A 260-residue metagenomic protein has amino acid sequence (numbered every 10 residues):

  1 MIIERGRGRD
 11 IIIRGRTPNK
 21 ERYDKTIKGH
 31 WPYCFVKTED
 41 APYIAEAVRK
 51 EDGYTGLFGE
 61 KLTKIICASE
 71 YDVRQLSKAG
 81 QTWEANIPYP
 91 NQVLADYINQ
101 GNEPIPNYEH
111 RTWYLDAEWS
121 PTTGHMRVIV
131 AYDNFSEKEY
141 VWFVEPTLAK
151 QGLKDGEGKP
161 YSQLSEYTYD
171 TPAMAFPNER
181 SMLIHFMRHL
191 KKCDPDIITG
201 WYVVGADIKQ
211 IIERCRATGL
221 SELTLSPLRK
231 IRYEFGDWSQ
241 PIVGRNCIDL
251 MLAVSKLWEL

Functional and structural regions predicted by a protein language model:
M1-L260: The two-metal-ion catalytic cores of nucleic-acid processing enzymes
